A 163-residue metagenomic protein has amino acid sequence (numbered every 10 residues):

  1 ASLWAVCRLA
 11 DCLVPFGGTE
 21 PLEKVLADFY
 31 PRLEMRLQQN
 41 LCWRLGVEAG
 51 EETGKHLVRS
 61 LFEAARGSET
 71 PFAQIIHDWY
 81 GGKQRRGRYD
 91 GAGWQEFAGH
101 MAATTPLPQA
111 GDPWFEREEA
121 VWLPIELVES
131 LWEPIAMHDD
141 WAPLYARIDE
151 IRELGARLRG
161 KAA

Functional and structural regions predicted by a protein language model:
A1-A163: Regulatory N- and C-terminal appendages and interdomain linkers associated with kinase/kinase-like NTP transferase
